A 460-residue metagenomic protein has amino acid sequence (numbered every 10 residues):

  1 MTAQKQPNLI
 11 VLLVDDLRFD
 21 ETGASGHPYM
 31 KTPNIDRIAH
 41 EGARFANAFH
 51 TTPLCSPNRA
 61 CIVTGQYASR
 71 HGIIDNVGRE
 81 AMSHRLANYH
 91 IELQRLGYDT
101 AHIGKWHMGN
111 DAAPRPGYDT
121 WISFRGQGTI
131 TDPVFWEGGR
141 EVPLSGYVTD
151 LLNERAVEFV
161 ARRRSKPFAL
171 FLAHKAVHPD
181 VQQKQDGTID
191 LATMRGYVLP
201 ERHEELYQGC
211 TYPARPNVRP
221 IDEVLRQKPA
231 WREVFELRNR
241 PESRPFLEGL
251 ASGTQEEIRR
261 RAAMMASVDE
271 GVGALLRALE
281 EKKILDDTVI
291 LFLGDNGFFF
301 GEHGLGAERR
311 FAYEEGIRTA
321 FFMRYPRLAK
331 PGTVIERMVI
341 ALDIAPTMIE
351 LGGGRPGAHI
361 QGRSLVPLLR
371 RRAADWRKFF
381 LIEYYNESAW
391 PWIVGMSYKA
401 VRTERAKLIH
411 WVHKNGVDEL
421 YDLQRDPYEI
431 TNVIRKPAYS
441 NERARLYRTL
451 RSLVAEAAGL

Functional and structural regions predicted by a protein language model:
M1-V412, G416-E419, P427-L460: Formylglycine-dependent sulfatase
Q424: Residues forming the ATP-binding cleft of Hanks-type serine/threonine protein kinase domains
